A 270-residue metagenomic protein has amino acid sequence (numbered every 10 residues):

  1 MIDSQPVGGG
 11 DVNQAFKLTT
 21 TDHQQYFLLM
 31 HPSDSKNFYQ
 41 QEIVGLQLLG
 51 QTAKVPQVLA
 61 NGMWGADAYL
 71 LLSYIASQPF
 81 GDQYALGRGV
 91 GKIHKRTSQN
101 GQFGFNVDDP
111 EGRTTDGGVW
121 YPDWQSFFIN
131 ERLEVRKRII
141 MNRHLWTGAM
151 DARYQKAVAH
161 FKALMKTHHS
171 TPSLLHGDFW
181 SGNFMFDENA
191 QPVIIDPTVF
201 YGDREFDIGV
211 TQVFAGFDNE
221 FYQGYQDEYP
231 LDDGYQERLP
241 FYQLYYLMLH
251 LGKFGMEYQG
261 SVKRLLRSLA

Functional and structural regions predicted by a protein language model:
M1-D3: Juxta-kinase regulatory segment immediately upstream of eukaryotic protein kinase catalytic domains
Q5-S126: ATP-binding pocket architecture of kinase catalytic cores
S33-D34, M63-A66, I75-S77, L133 (+3 more regions): Short, solvent-exposed loop/turn segments at secondary-structure junctions
A53, H94-G101, I140, M165 (+2 more regions): A general structural signal marking secondary-structure boundaries and capping sites
S98-L174: An alpha-helical support segment within catalytic cores of ATP-dependent transferases
G117-I129, R138, T171-L174, S181 (+2 more regions): Active-site Asp-x-Gly
F241-H250: Short helix/strand-capping connector loops at secondary-structure junctions
H250-A270: ATP/Mg2+ or Mg2+-diphosphate-binding catalytic cores that bind nucleotide phosphates or diphosphates via glycine-rich
